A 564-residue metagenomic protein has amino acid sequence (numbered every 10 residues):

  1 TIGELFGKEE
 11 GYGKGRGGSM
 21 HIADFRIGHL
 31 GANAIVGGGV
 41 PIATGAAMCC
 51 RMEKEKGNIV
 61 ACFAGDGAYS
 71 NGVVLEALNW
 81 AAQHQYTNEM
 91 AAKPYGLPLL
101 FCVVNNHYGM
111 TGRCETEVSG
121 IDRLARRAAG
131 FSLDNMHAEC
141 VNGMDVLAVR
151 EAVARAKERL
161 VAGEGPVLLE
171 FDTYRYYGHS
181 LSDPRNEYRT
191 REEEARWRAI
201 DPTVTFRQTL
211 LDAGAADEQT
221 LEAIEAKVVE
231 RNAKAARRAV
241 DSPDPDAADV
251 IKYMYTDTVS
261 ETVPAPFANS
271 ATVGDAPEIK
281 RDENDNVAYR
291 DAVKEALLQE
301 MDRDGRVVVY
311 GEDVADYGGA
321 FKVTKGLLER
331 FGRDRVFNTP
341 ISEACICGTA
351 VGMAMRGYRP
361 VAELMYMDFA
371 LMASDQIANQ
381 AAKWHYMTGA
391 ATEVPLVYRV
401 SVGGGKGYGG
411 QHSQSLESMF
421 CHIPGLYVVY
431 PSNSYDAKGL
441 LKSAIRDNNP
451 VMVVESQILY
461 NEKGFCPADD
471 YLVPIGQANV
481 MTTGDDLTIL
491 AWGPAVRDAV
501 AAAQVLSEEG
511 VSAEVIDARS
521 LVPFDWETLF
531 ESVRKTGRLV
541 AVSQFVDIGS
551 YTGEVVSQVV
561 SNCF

Functional and structural regions predicted by a protein language model:
T1-G15, V323-A354, V361, D368: Active-site cofactor/substrate anionic-group-binding motifs, chiefly glycine- and Lys/Arg-rich phosphate-binding loops
T1-G96, E117-G120, A125-L133, G410-H412: Cofactor-binding active-site loop characterized by glycine-rich and histidine/acidic residues
I2-E4, E10, A82-C102, R335-N338 (+1 more regions): A glycine-rich helix N-cap at a beta->alpha junction
H21-V40, V141-V146, E312-Y317, R335-G348 (+4 more regions): Active-site nucleophile and cofactor-binding loops and adjacent substrate-binding regions of central metabolic enzymes
G31-N33, E55-N71, L97-V104, Y310 (+4 more regions): A short, small-residue-rich loop immediately preceding and capping a beta-strand
N88-D241, G326, T392-V394, G405 (+1 more regions): Thiamine diphosphate
F171, Y177-F331, V559: Conserved acidic/glycine
G407-L490: Phosphate/diphosphate-binding glycine-rich loops and adjacent basic-rich segments that engage nucleotide
